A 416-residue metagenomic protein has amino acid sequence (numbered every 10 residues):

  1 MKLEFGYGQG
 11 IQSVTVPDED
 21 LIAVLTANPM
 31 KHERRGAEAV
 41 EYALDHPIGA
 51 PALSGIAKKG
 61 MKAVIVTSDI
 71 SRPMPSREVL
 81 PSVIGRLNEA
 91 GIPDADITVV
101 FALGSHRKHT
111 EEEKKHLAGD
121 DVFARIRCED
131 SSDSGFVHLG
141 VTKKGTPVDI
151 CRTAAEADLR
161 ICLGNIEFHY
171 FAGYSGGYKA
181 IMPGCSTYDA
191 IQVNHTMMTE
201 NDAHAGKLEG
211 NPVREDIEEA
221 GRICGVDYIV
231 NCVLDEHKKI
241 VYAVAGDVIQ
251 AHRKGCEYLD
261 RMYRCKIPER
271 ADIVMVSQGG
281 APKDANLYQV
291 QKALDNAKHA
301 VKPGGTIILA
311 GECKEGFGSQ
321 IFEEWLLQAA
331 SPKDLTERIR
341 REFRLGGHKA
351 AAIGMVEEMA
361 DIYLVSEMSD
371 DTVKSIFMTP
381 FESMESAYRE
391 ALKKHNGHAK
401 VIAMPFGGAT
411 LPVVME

Functional and structural regions predicted by a protein language model:
M1-L44: N-terminal amphipathic/basic leader segments beginning at the initiator methionine
I48-V64, E89-A95, C265-I273, A300-K302 (+1 more regions): Glycine-rich phosphate/diphosphate-binding loops that line cofactor/substrate pockets in enzymes
K62-P73, T98-G104, M275-S277: Short glycine-rich or small-residue beta-strand-to-loop segments that form or flank ligand, phosphate, metal/Fe-S
N88, V290-Q291, D295-E416: C-terminal non-catalytic interaction/assembly regions of soluble proteins
H109-S175: An acidic, phosphate/nucleotide-engaging active-site surface
I150-L208, I217: Divalent-metal (Mg2+/Mn2+/Ca2+)-assisted nucleotide/phosphate chemistry catalytic cores
T196-D235, P332-M368: Polyanion-binding loop/helix "lid" in catalytic or ligand-binding cores
H204-A281: Membrane-embedded hairpin module used as a gating/binding unit in multi-pass transport and secretion proteins
